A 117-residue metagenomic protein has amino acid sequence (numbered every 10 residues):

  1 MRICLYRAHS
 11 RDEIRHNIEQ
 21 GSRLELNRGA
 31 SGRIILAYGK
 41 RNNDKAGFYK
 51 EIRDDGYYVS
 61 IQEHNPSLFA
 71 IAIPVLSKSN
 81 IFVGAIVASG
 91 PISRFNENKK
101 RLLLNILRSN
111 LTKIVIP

Functional and structural regions predicted by a protein language model:
M1-R41: Amphipathic alpha-helical effector-binding/dimerization core of metabolite-sensing transcriptional regulators
N42-K50, D54-V59, P66-S67, G84-P117: Juxtadomain coupling helices with adjacent low-complexity linkers
S60, A72: Short hydrophobic/aromatic beta-strand element in the GNAT-like acyltransferase core that lines or flanks the acyl-donor
V75-K78: Sensor-regulatory modules in signal-transduction proteins
